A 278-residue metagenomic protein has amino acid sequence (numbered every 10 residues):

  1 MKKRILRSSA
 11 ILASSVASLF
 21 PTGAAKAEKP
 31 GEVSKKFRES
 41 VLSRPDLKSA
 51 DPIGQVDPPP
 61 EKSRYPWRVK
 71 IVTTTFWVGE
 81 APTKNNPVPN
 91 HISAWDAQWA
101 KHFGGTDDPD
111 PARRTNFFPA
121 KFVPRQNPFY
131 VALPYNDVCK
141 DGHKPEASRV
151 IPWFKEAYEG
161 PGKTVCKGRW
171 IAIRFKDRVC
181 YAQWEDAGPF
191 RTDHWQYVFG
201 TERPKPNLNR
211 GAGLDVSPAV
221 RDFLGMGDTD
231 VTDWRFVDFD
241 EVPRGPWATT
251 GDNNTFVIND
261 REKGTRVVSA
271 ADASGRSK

Functional and structural regions predicted by a protein language model:
K2-A10: Bacterial N-terminal signal peptides that target proteins for export
S9-S18: Bacterial N-terminal signal peptides
A17-A27: Bacterial Sec-dependent signal peptides at the C-terminal "C-region" and cleavage site
A27-K278: Secreted/periplasmic proteins
